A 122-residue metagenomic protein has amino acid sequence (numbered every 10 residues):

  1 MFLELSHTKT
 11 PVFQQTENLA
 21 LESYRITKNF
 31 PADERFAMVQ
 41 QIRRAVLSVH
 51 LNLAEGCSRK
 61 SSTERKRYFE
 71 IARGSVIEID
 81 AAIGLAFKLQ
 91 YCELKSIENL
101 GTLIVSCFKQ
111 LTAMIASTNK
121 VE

Functional and structural regions predicted by a protein language model:
M1-E55, R59-E122: Short, C-terminally biased terminal segments at protein or domain edges
